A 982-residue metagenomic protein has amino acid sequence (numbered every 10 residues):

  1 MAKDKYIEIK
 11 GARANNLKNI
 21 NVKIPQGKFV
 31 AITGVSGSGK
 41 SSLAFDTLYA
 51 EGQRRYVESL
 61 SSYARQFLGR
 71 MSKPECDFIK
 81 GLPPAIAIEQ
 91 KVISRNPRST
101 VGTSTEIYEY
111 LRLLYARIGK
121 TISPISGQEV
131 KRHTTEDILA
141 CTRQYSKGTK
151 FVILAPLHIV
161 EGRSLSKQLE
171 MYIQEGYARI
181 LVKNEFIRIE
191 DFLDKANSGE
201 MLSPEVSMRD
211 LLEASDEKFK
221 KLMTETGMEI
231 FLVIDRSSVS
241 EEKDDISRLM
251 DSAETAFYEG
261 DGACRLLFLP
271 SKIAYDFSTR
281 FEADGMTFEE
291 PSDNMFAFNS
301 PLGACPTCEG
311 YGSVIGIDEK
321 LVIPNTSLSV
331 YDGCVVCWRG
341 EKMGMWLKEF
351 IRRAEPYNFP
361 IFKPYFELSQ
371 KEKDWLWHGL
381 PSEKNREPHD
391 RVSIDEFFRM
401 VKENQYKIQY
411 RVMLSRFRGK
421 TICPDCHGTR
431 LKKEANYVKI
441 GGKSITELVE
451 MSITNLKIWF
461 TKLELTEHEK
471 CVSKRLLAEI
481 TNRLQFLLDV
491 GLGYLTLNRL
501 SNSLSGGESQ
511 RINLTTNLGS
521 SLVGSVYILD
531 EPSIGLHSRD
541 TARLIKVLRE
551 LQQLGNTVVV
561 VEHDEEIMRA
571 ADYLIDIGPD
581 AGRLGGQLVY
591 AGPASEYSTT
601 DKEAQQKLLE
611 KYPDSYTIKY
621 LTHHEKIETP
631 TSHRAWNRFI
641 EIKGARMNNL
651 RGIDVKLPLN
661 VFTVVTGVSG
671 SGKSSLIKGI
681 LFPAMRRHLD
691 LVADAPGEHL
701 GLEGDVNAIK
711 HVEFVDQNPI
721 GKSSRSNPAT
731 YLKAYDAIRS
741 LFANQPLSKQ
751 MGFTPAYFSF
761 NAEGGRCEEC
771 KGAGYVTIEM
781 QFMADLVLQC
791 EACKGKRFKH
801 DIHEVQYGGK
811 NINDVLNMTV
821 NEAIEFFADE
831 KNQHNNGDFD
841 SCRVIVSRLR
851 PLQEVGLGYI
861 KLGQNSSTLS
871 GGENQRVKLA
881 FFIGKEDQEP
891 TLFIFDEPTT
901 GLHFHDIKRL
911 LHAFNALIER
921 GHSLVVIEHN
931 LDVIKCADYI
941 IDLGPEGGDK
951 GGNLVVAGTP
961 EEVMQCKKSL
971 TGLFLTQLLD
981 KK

Functional and structural regions predicted by a protein language model:
M1-K982: Conserved phosphate-binding elements of NTP-dependent enzyme cores
